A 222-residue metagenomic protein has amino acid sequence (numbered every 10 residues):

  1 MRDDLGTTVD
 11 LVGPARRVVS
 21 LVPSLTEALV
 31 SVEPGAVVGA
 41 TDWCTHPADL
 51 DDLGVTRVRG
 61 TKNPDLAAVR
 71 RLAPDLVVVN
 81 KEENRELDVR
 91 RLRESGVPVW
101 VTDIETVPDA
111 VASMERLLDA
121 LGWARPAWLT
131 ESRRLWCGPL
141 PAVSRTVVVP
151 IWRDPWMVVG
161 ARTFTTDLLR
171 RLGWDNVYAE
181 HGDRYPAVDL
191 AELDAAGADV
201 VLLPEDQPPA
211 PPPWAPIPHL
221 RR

Functional and structural regions predicted by a protein language model:
M1-R222: N-terminal ligand-binding lobe of clamshell/alpha-beta domains
